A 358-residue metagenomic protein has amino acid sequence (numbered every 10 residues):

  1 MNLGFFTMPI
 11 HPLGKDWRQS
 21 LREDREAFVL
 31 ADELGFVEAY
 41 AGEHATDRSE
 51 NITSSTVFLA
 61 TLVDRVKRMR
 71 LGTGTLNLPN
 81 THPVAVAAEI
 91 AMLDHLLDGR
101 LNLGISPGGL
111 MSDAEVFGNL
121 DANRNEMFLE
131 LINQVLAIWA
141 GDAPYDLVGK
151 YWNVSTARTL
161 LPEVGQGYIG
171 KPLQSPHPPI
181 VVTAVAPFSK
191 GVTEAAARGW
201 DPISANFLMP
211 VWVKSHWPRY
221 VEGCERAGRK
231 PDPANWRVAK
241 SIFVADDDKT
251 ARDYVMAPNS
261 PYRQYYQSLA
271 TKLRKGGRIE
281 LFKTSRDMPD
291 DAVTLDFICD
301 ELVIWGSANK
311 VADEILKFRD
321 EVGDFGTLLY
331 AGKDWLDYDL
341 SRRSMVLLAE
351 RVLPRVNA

Functional and structural regions predicted by a protein language model:
M1-F36, N102, S204, P210-V221 (+4 more regions): C-terminal amphipathic alpha-helical "assembly" element that mediates oligomerization/partner interfaces or acts as
M1-L71, H177-P178: N-terminal beta1-alpha1-beta2 module of alpha/beta enzyme domains
F5, A41, T73, I105 (+3 more regions): Conserved beta-strand positions
P9, A45-T46, N77-P79, P107-M111 (+5 more regions): Active-site-proximal loop/turn and secondary-structure-junction residues that shape catalytic pockets, frequently
Q19-S20, P79-M92, S307-V311: Glycine-rich anion/phosphate-binding loops
D32, L59-K67, I90, D94-L101 (+3 more regions): Acidic (Asp/Glu)-rich catalytic clusters
E38-F58, L62, N77, G109 (+2 more regions): Glycine-rich, proline-tolerant flexible connector loops at the mouths of alpha/beta enzymes
H82-R198, V211-P218, E222-R226: Internal, glycine-rich beta/alpha segment that forms the wall or movable "lid" of small-molecule/cofactor binding
